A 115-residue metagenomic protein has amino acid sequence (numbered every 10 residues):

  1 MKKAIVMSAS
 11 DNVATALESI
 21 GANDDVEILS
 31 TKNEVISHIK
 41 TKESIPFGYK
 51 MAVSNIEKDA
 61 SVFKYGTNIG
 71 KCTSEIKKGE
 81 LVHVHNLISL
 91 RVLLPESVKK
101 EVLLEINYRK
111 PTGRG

Functional and structural regions predicted by a protein language model:
M1-T41: Extended boundary segments
K2, V62-Y65, K78-G115: Glycine- and charge-enriched low-complexity intrinsically disordered segments
K3-I5, D25-E27, K50, A60-S61 (+1 more regions): Structural motif
V6-M7, E18-S19, S44, S54-N55 (+1 more regions): Solvent-exposed alpha-helices and their adjacent loops that cap or buttress functional pockets in soluble metabolic
N23, I36, P46-F47, K78-E80 (+1 more regions): A short local loop/turn or secondary-structure capping micro-motif enriched for an aromatic residue
K32-Y65, H83: Compact, glycine-rich, soluble single-domain proteins
